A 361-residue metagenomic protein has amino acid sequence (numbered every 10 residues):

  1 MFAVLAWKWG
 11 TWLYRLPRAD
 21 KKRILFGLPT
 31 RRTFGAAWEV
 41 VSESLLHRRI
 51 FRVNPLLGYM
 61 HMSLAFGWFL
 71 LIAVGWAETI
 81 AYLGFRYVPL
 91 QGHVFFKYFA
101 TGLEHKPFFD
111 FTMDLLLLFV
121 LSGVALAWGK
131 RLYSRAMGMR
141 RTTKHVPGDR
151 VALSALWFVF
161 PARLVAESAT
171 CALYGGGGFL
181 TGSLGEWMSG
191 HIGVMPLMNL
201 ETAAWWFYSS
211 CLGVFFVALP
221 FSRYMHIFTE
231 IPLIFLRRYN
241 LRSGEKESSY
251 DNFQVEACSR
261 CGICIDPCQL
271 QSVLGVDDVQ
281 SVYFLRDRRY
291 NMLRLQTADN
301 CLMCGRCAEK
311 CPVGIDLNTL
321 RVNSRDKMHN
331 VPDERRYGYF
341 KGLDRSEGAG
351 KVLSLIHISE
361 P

Functional and structural regions predicted by a protein language model:
M1-S249, I265, S324-M328: Membrane-embedded alpha-helical bundles of multi-pass integral membrane proteins
L64, L274-G275, E360: Intrinsic structural disorder/low-complexity segments
G67-L70, K341, I358: Intrinsically disordered, low-complexity regions enriched in small/polar residues
H145-V146, G348-L353: A composition-driven signal for long, intrinsically disordered, charge-rich low-complexity tracts
Y239-V255, I263-K310, G314-A349: Ferredoxin-type iron-sulfur electron-transfer modules in oxidoreductases and energy-metabolism complexes
S354-P361: Residue-level detector of conserved catalytic or cofactor/ligand-binding positions in enzyme active sites
